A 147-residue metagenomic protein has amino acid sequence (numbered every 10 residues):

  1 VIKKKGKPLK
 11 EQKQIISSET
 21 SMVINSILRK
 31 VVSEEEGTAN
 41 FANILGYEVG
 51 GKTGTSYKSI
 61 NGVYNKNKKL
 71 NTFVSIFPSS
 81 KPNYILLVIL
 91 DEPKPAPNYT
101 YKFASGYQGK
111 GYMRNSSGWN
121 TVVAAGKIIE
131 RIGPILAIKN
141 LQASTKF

Functional and structural regions predicted by a protein language model:
V1-K13, L28, V32-A137: Active-site beta-strand/loop architecture of penicillin-binding DD-peptidases
E19-T20: Single-residue recognition of alpha-helix capping/boundary positions
K139-F147: Short, highly charged C-terminal tails/helix-capping segments
